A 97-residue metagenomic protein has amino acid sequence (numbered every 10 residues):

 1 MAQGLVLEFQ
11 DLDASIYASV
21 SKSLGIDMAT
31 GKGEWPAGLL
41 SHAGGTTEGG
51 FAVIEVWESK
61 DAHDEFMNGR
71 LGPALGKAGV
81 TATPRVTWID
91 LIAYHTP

Functional and structural regions predicted by a protein language model:
M1-G69, G79-P97: Short S/T/G/P-rich N-terminal loop/turn motif that feeds into the first structured element of a domain
